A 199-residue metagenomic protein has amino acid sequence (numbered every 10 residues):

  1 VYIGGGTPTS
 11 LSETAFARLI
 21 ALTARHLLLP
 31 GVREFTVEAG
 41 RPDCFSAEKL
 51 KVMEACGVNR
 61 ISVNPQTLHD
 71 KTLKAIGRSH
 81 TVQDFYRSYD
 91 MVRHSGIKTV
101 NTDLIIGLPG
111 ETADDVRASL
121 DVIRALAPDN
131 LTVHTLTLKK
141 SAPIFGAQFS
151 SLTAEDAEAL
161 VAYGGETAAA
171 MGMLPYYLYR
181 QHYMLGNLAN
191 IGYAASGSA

Functional and structural regions predicted by a protein language model:
V1-Y163: Conserved non-cysteine loop/helix-boundary elements of the Radical SAM core domain that shape
L138, A147-A199: Auxiliary Fe-S-binding modules of radical SAM enzymes
